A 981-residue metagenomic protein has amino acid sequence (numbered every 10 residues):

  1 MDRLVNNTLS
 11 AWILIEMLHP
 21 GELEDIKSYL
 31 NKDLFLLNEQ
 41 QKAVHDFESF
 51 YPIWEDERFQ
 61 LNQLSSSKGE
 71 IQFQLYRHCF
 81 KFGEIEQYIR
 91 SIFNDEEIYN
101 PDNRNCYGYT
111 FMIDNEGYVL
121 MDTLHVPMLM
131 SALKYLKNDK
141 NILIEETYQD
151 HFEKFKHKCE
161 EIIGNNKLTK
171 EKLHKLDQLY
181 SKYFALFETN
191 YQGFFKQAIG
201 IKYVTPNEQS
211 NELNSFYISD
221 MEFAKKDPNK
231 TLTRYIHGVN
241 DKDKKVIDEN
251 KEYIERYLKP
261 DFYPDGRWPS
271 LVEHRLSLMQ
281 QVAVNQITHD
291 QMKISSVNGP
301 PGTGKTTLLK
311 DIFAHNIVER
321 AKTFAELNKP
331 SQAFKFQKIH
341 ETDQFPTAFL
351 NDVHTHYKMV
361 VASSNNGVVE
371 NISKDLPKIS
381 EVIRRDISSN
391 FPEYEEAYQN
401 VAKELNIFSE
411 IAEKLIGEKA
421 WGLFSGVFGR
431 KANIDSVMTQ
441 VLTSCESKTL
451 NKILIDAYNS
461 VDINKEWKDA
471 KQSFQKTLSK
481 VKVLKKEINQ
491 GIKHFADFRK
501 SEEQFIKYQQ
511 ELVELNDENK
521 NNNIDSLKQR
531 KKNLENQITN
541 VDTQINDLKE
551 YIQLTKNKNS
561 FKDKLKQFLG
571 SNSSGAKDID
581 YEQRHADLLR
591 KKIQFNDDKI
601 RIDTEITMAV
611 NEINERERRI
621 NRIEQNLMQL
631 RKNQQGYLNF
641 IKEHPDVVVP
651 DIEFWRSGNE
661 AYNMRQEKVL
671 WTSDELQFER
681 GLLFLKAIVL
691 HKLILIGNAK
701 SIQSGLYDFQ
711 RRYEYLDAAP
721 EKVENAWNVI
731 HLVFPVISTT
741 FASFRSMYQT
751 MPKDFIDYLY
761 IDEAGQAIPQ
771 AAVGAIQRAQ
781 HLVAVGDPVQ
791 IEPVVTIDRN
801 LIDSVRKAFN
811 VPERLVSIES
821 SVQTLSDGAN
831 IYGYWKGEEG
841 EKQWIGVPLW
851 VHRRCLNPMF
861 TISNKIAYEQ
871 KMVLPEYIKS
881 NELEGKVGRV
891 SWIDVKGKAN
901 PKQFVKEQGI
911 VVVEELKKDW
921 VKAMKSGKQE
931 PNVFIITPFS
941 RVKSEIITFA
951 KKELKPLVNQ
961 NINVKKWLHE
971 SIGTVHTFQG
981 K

Functional and structural regions predicted by a protein language model:
M1-V204, G636, H644-K668, T672-K686: A helicase ATPase "motif cassette" and its flanking acidic/Ser/Thr-rich regulatory loops
I162-Q286, K322, E326, F408 (+7 more regions): Pre-P-loop entry segment of helicase/translocase ATPase cores
Y217-R275, R590-I593, D597-F755: Conserved helicase NTPase catalytic core signature
E273-L442, Q583, R622-Q625, Q629-K632 (+2 more regions): ASCE P-loop NTPase helicase motor core
Y398-E404, F408, A412, I416 (+3 more regions): Long, amphipathic, heptad-repeat alpha-helical coiled-coil stalk/linker regions
F741-S746, S940, S971-F978: Conserved helicase motor
E792, K966-K981: Conserved RecA-like P-loop NTPase helicase motor core
N864-L954: Conserved helicase/translocase motor-coupling segment
